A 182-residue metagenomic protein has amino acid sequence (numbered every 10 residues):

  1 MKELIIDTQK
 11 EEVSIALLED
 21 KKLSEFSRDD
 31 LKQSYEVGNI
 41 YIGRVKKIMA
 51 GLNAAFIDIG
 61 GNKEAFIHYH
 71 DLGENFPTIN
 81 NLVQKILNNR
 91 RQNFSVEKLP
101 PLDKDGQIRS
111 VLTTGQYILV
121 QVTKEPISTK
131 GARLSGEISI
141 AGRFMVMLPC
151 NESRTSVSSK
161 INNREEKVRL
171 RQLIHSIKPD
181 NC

Functional and structural regions predicted by a protein language model:
M1-C182: Single-stranded RNA-binding surfaces
